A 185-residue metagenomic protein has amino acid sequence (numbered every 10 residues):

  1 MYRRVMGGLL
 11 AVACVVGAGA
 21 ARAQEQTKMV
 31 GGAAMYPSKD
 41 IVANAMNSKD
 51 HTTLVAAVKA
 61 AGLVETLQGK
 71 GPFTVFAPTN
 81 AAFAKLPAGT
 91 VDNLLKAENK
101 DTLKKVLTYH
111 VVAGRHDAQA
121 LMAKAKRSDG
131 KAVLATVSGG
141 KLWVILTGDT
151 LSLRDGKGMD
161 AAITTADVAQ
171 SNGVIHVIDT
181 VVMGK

Functional and structural regions predicted by a protein language model:
M1, G19-R22: Polar low-complexity intrinsically disordered regions
M1-L9: Bacterial N-terminal signal peptides that target proteins for export
Y2-R3, C14, T79: Well-ordered, non-transmembrane segments within structured domains
G8-G17: Bacterial N-terminal signal peptides
A21-K185: Mature, structured domains of secreted/extracytosolic soluble proteins
